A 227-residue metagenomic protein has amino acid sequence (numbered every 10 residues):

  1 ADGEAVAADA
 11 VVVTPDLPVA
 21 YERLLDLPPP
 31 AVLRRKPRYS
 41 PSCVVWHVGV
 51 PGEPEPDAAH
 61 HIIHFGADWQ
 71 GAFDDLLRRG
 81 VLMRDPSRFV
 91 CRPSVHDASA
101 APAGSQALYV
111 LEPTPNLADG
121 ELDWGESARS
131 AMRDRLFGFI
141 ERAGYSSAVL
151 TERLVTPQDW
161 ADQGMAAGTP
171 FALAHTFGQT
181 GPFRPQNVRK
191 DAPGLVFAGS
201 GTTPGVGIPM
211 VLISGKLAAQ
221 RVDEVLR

Functional and structural regions predicted by a protein language model:
A1-P102: Mid-domain catalytic core of redox enzymes that form a hydrophobic substrate pocket/lid adjacent to a catalytic redox
V12, V48, V110, I140 (+3 more regions): Hydrophobic, well-ordered secondary-structure elements that form the walls of internal hydrophobic environments
P18-R23, G49-P51, P102-G138: Conserved FAD/dinucleotide-binding core of flavoprotein oxidoreductases
E22-L24, P182, G207-I208: Short glycine-/acidic-enriched loop or helix-start segments at secondary-structure transitions that form or flank
E53-P54, V81-M83, D123-A161: Flavin-binding catalytic cores
D85-F89, G144-P204: A glycine-rich dinucleotide-binding beta-alpha-beta segment and adjacent secondary-structure elements that constitute
A98-S105, Q186-K190: Short glycine/proline-enriched loop/turn "hinge" motifs that connect secondary-structure elements and lie
S200-D223: A conserved FAD-binding loop/helix module that cradles the flavin
